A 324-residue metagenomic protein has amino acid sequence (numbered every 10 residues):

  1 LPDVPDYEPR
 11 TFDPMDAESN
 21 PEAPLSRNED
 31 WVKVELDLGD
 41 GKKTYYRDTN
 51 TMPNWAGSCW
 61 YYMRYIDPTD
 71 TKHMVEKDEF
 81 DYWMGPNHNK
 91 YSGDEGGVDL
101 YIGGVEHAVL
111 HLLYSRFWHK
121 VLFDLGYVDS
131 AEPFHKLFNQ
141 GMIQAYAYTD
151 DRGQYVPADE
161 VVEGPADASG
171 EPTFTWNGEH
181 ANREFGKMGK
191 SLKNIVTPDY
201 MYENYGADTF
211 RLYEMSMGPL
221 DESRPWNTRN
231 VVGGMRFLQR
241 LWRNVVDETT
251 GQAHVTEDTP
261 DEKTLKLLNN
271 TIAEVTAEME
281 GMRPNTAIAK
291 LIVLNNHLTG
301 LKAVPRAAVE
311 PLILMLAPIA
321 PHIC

Functional and structural regions predicted by a protein language model:
L1-V246, H254, L267-N296, A307-L314: Structured secondary-structure scaffolds
Q252-D258: Boundary/linker elements of alpha-helical solenoid repeat scaffolds
E262, K266: Gly/Thr-rich phosphate-binding loop signature of adenosyl cofactor/nucleotide-binding cores
L298-A303: Catalytic palm subdomain of template-directed nucleic-acid polymerases, centered on the conserved carboxylate motif
C324: Short, charged phosphate-coordinating catalytic segments
